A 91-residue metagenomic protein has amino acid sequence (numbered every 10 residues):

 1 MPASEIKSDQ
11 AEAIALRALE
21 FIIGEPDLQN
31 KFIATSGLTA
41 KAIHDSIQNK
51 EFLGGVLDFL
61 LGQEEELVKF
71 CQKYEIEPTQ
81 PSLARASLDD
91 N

Functional and structural regions predicted by a protein language model:
M1-N91: Metal- and O2-centered redox machinery and metal/ROS homeostasis
